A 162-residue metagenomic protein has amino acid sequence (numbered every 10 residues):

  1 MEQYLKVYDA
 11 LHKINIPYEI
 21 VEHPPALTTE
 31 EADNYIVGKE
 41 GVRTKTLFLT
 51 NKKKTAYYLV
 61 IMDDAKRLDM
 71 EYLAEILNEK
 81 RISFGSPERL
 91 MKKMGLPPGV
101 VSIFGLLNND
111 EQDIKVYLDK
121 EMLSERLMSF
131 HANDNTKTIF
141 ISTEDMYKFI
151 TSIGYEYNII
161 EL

Functional and structural regions predicted by a protein language model:
M1-L162: Extended, low-hydrophobicity, polar/charged segments
